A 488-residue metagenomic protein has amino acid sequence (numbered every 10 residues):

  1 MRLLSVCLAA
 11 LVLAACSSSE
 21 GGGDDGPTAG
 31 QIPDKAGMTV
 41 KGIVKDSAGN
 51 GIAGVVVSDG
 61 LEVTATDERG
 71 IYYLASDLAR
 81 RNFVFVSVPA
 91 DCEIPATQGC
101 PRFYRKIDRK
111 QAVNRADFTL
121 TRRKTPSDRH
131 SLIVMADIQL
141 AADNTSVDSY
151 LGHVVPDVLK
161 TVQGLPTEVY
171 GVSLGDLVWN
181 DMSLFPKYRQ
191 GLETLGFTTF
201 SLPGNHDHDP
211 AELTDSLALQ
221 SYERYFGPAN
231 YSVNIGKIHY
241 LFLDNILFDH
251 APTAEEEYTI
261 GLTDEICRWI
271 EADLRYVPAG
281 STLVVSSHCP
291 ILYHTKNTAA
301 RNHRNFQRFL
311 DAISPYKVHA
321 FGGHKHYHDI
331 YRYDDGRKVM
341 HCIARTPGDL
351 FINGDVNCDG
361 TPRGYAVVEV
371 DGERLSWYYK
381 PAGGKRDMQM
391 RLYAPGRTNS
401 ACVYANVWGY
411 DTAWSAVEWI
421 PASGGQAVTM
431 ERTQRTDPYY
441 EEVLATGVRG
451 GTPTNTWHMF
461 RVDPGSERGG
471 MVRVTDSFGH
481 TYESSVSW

Functional and structural regions predicted by a protein language model:
V12-T39: Bacterial Sec-dependent N-terminal signal peptides
I32-T39, D91-P186: N-terminal active-site segment of His-dependent metallophosphoesterases
M38-L61, A79: Short, ordered, surface-exposed loop/turn motifs in non-cytosolic proteins
A53-A75, E431-T436: Short, acidic Ser/Thr/Gly-rich low-complexity loop/linker segments typical of extracellular and cell-surface proteins
V63, A79-T97: A short, solvent-exposed beta-strand micro-motif common in secreted/extracellular proteins
Y73-F83, G360: Short Pro-Gly-centered beta-turn/loop motif in secreted/extracellular proteins
P89-A112, M182-V277, A300-H319, Y327-V370: Extended active-site neighborhood of metal-dependent phosphoesterases/phosphodiesterases
D334-P421, W457-G465, G469-S487: Binuclear metal-dependent phosphoesterase catalytic core
